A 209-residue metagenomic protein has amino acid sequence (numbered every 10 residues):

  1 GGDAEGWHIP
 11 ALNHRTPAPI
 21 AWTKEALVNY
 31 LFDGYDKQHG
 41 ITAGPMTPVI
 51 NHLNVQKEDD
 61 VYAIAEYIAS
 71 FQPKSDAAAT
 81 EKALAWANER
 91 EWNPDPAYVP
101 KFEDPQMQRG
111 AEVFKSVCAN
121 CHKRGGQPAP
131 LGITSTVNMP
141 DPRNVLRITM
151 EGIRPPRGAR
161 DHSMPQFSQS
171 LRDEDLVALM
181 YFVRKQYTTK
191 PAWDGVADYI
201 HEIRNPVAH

Functional and structural regions predicted by a protein language model:
G1-D36: Active-site substrate-binding loop specific to GH73 endo-beta-N-acetylglucosaminidase modules in bacterial autolysins
G1-H14, K123-R157: Short glycine/threonine-rich turn/loop motifs
G1-W7, E25, Q38-S116, A159-F167 (+1 more regions): Flexible coil segments in periplasmic/lumen-exposed cytochrome c-class electron-transfer proteins
T16, I50, H122-G125, I133-S135 (+2 more regions): Active-site proximal loops enriched in glycine and acidic residues that flank catalytic Cys/His/Asp and coordinate
V28-N29, A43-M46, L146-R154: Solvent-exposed helix-loop boundary motif
N29-F32, Q108-S116, N120, Q127-I133 (+3 more regions): Long compositionally biased, domain-poor regions of proteins
D33, K37, S70, K74 (+5 more regions): Conserved helix-loop functional segments at active or binding sites
